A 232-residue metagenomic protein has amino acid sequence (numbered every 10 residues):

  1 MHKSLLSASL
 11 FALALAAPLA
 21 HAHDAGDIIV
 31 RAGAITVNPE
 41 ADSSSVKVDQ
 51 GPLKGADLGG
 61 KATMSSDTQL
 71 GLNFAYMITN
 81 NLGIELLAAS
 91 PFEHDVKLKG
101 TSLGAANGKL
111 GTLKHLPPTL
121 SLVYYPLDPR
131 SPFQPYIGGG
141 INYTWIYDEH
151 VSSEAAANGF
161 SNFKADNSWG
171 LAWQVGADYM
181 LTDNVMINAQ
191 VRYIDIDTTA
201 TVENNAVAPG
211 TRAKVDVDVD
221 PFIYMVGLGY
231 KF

Functional and structural regions predicted by a protein language model:
M1-G26: Cleavable N-terminal export/targeting peptides
A14, G170-G176, M225: A broad helix-preferring feature
H21-N73, G229-K231: Short glycine/proline- and aromatic-enriched beta-strand/turn motifs that initiate or cap beta-hairpins
G26, S66-L70, K114-P118, S161 (+2 more regions): Residues that define the transmembrane beta-barrel architecture of outer-membrane proteins
D27, N38, N73-S152, V219-F232: Gram-negative (and chloroplast) outer-membrane scaffold detector with strong preference for beta-barrel transmembrane
D42-D49, D95-A105, Y147-N158, A200-A208: Outer-membrane beta-barrel translocator domains and adjoining extracellular loop/strand segments of Gram-negative
A56-G60, L103-G111, A155-F163, G210-D216: Extracellular loop and loop/strand-boundary signature of outer-membrane beta-barrel proteins
E93-K97, T182-F232: Predominantly the C-terminal beta-signal and adjacent terminal strand-loop region of outer-membrane beta-barrel
